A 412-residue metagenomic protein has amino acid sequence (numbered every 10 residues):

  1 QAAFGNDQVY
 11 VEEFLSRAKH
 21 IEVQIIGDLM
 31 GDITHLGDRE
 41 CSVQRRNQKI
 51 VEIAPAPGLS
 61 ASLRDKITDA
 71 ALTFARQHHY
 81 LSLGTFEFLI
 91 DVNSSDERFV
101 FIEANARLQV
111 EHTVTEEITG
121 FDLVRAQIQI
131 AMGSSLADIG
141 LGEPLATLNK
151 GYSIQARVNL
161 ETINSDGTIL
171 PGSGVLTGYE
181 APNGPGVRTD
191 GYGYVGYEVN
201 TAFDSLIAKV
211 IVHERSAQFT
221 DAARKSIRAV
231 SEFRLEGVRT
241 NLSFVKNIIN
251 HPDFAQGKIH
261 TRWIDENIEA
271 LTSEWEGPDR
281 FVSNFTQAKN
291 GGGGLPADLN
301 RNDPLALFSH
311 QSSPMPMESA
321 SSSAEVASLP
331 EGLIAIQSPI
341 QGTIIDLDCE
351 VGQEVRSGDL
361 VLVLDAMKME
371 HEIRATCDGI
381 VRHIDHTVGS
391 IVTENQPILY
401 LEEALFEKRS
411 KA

Functional and structural regions predicted by a protein language model:
Q1-S313, S323-V326, E331, I340: ATP-dependent carboxylate activation and anion-phosphoryl transfer catalytic cores that bind Mg-ATP to form
L329-A412: Structured functional modules or segments
